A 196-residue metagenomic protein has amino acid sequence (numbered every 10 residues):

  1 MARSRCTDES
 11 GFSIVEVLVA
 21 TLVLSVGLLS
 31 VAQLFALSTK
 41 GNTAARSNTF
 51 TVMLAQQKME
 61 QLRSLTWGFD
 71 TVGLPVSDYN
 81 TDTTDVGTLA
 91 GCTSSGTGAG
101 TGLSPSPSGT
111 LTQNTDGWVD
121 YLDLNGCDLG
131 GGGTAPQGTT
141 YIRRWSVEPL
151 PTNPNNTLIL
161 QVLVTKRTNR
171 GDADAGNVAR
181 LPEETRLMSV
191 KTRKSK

Functional and structural regions predicted by a protein language model:
M1-F12: N-terminal leader/signal peptides at the extreme start of proteins
F12-Q56, L65: Aliphatic-rich helix starts adjacent to a transmembrane/signal segment
R46-K196: Low-complexity, Gly/Pro-rich coil/beta segments used as flexible assembly/activation regions
